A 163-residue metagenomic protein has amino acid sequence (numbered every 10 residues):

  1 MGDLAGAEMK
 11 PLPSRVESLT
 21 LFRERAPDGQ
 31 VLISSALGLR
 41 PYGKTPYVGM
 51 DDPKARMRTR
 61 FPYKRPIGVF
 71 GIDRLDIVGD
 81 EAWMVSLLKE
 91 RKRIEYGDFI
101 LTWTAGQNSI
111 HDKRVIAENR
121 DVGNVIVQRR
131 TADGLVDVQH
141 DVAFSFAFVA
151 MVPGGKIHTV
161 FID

Functional and structural regions predicted by a protein language model:
M1-D163: Mid-to-C-terminal functional-domain signal that highlights helix-capping/loop sites within ligand-binding modules
